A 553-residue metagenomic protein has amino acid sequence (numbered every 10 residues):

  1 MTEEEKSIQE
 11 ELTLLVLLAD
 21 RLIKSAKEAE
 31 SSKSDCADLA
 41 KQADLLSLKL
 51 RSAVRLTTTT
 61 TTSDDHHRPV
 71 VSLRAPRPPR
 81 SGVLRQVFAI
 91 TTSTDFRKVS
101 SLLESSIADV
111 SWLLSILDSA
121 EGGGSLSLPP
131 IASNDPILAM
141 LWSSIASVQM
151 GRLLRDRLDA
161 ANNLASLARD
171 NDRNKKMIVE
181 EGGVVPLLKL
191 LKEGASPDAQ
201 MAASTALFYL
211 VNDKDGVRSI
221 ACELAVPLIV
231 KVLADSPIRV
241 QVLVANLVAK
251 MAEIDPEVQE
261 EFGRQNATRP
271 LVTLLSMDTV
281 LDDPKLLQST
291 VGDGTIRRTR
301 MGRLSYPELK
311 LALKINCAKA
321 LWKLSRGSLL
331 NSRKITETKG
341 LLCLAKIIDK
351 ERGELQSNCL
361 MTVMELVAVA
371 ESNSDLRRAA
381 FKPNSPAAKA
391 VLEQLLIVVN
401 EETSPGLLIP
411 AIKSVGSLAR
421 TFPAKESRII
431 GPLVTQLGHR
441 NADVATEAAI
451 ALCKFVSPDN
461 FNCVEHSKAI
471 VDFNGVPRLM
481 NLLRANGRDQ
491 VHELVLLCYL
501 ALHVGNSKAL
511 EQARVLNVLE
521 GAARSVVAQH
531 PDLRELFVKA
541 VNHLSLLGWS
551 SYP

Functional and structural regions predicted by a protein language model:
T2-L18, S34-L45, V71, L102 (+17 more regions): Alpha-helical solenoid repeats of the armadillo/HEAT superfamily in eukaryotic scaffolding/adaptor proteins
E5-P79: Extended, amphipathic alpha-helical segments that serve as helical scaffolds
K24-S34, L48, R55, R173 (+4 more regions): Heptad-repeat alpha-helical rod positions in long coiled-coil/spectrin-like domains
E30-K33, L56-H67, G82-I90, M177 (+2 more regions): Short, surface-exposed loop/turn segments at secondary-structure junctions
S63-I131: Alpha-helical bundle protein-protein interaction modules that mediate dimerization/oligomerization and scaffolding
A132-M177, P186, C317: N-terminal segments that cap or nucleate solenoid repeat domains
S143-A146, P186-K189, L228-K231, P270-L275 (+8 more regions): Buried hydrophobic core positions in alpha-solenoid tandem helical repeats
D172-R173, P256, L329, R378 (+3 more regions): Leucine-rich repeat
